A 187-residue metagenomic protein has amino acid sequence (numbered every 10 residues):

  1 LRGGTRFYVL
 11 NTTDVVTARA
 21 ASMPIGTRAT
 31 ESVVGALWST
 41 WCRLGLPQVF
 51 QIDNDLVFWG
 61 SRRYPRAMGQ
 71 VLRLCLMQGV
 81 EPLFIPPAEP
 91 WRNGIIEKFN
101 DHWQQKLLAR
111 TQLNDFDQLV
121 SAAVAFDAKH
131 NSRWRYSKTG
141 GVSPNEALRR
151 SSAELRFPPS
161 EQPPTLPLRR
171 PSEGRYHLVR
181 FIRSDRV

Functional and structural regions predicted by a protein language model:
L1-N11, V15-V124, A128-K129: RNase H-like DDE/DDD metal-dependent nuclease/strand-transfer catalytic core used by mobile genetic elements
N131-V187: C-terminal, beta-rich DNA-binding module of retroviral/retroelements integrases
